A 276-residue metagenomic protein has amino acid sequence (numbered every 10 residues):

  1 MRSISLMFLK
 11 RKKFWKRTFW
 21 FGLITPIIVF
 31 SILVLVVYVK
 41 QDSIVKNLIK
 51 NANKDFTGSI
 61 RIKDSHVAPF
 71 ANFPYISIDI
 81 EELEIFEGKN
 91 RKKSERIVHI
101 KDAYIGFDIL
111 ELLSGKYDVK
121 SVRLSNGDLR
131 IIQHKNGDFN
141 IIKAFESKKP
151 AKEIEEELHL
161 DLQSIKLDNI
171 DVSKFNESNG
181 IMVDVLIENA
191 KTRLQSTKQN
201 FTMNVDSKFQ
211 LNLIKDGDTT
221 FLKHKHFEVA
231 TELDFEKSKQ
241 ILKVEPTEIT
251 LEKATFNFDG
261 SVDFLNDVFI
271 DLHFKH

Functional and structural regions predicted by a protein language model:
R2-F14, G58, P74-S77, E81-N200 (+2 more regions): Secondary-structure transition motifs
R2-T57: N-terminal type II signal-anchor transmembrane helix that functions as the membrane-insertion/stop-transfer segment
N53-I62, K239: Short secondary-structure junctions
D64-I76: Short edge beta-strands and adjacent turn/loop segments
K93-V98, N200, D206-Q240: Beta-propeller and related beta-repeat scaffolds in trafficking/envelope systems
I170-V172, Q240-I249: Transmembrane beta-strand segments that form the barrel wall of outer-membrane beta-barrel proteins
T250-T255: Solvent-exposed loop/turn segments connecting transmembrane beta-strands in outer-membrane beta-barrel proteins
D259-S261: Short, T/G/N/S-enriched strand-turn elements that build extracellular solenoid repeat scaffolds
